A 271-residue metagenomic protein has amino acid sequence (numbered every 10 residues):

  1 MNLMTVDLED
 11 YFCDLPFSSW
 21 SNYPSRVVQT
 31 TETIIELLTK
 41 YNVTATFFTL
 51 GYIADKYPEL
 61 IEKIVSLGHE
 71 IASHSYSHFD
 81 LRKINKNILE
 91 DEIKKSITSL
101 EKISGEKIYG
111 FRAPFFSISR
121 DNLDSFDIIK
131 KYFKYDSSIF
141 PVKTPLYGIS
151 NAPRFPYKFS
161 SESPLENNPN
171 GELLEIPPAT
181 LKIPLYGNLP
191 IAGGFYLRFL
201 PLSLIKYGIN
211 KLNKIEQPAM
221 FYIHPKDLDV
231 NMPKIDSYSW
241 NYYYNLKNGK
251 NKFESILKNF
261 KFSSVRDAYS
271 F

Functional and structural regions predicted by a protein language model:
M1-L67: Active-site beta->alpha N-cap acidic-glycine motif
Y11-L15, P184-Y186, D229-K234: Short acidic/His/Gly/Ser-rich catalytic and metal-binding motifs that mark active-site loops of diverse hydrolases
S18-P24, K86-N87, S237-Y242: Short glycine-enriched, charge-decorated loop/helix-capping segments at active-site entrances that position
T31-I35, P58-E62, E90-T98, F126 (+2 more regions): Generic structural signal for well-ordered alpha-helices, preferentially at hydrophobic/aromatic core positions
T39-N42, T46, F199-F271: C-terminal domain-boundary segment and adjacent tail
Y41-N122, F133-K134, S138-P145, G171 (+1 more regions): Metal-dependent polysaccharide deacetylase catalytic core of the NodB/CE4 family, i.e., the active-site-bearing domain
E106-K107, A113-E216: Active-site-adjacent pocket scaffolds in enzyme catalytic domains
